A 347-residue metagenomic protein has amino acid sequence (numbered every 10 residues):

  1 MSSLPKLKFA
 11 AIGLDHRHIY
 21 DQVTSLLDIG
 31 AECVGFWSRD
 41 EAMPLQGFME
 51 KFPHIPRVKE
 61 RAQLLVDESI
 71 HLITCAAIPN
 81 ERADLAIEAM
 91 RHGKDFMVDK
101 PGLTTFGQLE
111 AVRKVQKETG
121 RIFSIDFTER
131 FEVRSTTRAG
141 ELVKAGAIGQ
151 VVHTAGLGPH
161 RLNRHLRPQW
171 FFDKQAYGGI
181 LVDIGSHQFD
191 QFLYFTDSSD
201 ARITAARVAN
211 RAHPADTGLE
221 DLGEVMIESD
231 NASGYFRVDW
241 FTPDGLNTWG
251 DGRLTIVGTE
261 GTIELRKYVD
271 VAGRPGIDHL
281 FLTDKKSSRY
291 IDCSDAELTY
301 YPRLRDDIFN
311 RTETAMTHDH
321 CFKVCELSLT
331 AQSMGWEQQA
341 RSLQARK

Functional and structural regions predicted by a protein language model:
M1-F52: N-terminal Rossmann-like dinucleotide-binding module
M1-K6, A11, W37, L72-T74 (+1 more regions): C-terminal helix-rich "cap/oligomerization" subdomain common to oxidoreductases
R17, E41, G273, I291-P302: Active-site loop of classical SDR/Rossmann-like NAD(P)-dependent oxidoreductases, centered on the catalytic Tyr-X3-Lys
A42, K51-V115: Beta-loop-alpha module in the N-terminal Rossmann-like domain of NAD(P)-dependent dehydrogenases, especially those
N80, L103-R164: A contiguous active-site-proximal alpha/beta segment in oxidoreductase catalytic domains
D126-R130, A145-L166, I180, I184-Q188 (+2 more regions): NAD(P)-dependent dehydrogenases' Rossmann-like dinucleotide-binding region
D190-D270, Y301-T312, A345-K347: Contiguous beta-strand/loop segments that form the cofactor/metal-binding neighborhood of enzyme cores
